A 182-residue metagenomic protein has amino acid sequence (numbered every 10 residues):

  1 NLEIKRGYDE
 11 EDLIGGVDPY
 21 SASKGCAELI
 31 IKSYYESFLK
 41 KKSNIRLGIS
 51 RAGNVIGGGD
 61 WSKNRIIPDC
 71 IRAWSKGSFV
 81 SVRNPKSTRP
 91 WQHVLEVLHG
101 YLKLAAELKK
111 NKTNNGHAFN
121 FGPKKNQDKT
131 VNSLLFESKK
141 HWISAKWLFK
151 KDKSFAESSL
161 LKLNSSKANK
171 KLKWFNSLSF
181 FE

Functional and structural regions predicted by a protein language model:
N1-N54, W61-S62: Catalytic helix-loop patch of NAD(P)-dependent Rossmann-fold dehydrogenases
K5, E11, I71-R72, K110-N111: Short secondary-structure boundary/capping segments
I31-Y34, C70, A168: Structural element of the ATP-grasp superfamily
S37, W74-E182: C-terminal substrate-binding subdomain of Rossmann-fold SDR/epimerase-dehydratase oxidoreductases
N44-I49, I56, A106, N114-A118: Glycine-rich, flexible loop segments associated with nucleotide phosphate handling
V55-G57, V97: Conserved sequence/active-site signature of Rossmann-fold short-chain dehydrogenase/reductase
K63-P68, Y101: Amphipathic alpha-helical segments in well-structured domains
